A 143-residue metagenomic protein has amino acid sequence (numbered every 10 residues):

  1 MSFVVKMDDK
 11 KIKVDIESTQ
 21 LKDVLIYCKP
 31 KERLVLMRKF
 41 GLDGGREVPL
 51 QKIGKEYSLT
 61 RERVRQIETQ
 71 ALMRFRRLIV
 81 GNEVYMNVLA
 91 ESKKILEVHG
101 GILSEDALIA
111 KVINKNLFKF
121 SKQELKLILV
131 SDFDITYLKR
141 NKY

Functional and structural regions predicted by a protein language model:
M1-Y143: Transcription-machinery-associated regions
